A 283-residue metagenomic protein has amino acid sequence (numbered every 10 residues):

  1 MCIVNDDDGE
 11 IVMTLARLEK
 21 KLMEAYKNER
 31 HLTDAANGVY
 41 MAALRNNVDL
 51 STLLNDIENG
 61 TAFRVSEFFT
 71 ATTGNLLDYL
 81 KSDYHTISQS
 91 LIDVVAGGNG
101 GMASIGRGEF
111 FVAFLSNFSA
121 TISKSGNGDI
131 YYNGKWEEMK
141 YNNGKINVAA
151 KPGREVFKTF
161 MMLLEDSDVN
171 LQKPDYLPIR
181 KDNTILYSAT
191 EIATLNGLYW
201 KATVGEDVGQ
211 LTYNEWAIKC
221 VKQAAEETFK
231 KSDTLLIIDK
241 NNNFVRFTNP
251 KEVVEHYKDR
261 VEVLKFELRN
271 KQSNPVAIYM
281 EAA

Functional and structural regions predicted by a protein language model:
C2-N127, K140-A283: Nucleic-acid endonuclease domains
I130-K135, M139: Active-site beta-strand termini and strand-to-loop segments that position acidic
